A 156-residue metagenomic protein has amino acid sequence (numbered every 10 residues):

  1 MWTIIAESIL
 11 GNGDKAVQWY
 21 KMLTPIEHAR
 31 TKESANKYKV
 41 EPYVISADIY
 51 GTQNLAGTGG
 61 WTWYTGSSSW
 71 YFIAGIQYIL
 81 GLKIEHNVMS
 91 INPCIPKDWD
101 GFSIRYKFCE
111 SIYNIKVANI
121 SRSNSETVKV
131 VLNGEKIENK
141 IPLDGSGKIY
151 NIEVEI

Functional and structural regions predicted by a protein language model:
W2-I156: Non-catalytic C-terminal accessory modules of carbohydrate-active enzymes
